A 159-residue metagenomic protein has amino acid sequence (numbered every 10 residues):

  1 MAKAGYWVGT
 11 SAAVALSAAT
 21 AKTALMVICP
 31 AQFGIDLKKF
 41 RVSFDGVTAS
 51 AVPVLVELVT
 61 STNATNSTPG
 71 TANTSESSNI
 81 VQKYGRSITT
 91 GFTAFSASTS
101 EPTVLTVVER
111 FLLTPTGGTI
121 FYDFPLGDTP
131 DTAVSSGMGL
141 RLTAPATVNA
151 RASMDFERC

Functional and structural regions predicted by a protein language model:
M1-C159: Surface-exposed, low-hydrophobicity beta-strand/loop segments enriched in small/polar/acidic residues
